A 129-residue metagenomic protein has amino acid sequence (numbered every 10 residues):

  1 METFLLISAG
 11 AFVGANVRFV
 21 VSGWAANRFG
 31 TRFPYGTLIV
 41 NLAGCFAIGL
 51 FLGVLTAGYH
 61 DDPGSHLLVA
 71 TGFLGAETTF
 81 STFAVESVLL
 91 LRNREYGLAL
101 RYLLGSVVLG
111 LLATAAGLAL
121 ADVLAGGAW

Functional and structural regions predicted by a protein language model:
M1-W129: Membrane-interface helix-loop junctions in multi-pass transporters/channels
